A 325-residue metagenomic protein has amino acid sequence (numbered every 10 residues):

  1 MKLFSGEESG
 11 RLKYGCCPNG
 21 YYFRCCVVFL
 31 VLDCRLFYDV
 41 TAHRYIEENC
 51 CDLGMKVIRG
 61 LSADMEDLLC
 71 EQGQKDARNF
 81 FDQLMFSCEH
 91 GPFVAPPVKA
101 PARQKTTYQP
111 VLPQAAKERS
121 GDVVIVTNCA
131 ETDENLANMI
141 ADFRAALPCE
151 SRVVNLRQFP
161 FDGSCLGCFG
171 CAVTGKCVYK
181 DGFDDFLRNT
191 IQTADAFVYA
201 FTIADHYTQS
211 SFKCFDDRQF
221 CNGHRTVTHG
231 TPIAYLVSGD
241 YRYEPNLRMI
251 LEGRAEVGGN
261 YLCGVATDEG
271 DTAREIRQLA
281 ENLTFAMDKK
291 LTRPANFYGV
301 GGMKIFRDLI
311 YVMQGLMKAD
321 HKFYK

Functional and structural regions predicted by a protein language model:
M1-K13, I58, R78-M85, A95-N222 (+1 more regions): N-terminal beta1-alpha1-beta2 submodule of the flavodoxin-like/Rossmannoid cofactor-binding fold
M1-M55, V178-G258: Helix-loop-strand module that forms the ligand-binding subsite of alpha/beta enzymes
D33-F37, D64-L68, C129-T132, D205 (+2 more regions): Short histidine/acidic/glycine/proline-rich micro-motifs that form metal- and phosphate-coordinating active-site loops
N49-C51, A63-R78: Internal gly/pro-rich beta-alpha loop/helix module that stabilizes soluble enzyme cofactors or their anionic handles
L53, S87, G91, A286: Phosphate/oxyanion-binding loops and surfaces in catalytic or ligand/nucleic-acid-binding neighborhoods
G54-M65, C149-N155, G259-E269: Short beta-strand elements in bilobed, periplasmic/extracellular small-molecule ligand-binding domains
R59-G60, D64-E71, C88-P96: Cap/lid and interdomain-hinge subdomains that line or gate substrate/regulatory clefts in soluble alpha/beta enzymes
Y235, G270-D271, R277: Ligand-binding pocket scaffold of soluble enzyme catalytic domains
